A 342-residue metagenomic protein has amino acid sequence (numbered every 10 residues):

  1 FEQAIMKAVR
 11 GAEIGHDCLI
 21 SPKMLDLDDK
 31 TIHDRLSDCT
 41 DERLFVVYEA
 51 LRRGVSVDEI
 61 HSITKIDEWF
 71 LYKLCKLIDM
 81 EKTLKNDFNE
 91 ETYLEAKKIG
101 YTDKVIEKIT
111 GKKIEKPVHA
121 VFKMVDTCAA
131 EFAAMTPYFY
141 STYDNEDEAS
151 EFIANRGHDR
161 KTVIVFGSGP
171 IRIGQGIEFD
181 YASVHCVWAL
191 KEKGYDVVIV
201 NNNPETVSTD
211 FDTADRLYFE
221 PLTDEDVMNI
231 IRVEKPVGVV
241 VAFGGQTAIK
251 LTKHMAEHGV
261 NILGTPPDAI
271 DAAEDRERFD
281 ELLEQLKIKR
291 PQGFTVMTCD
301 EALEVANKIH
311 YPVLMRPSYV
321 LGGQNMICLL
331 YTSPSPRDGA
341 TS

Functional and structural regions predicted by a protein language model:
F1-E2, H33-T40, V46-A50, T64 (+8 more regions): Hydrophobic alpha-helical scaffolding
E2-R43, Y48-R53, E59-A133, T213-A214: Terminal amphipathic helices with adjacent charged low-complexity linkers/tails
K7, A50, H61-T64, L74 (+14 more regions): Generic beta-strand/beta-sheet core signal
K7-G11, G15, A50, G54 (+13 more regions): Generic, well-ordered alpha-helical scaffold segments in large soluble proteins
V118-I288, M297-E304: ATP-binding N-terminal substructure of ATP-dependent carboxylate-amine bond-forming enzymes
L283, V305-Q324: ATP-grasp fold ATP-binding core
Y331-P336: Conserved small/polar residues in nucleotide/adenosyl-binding loops
D338-S342: N-terminal low-complexity segments that are often proline-rich with Ser/Thr-Pro
